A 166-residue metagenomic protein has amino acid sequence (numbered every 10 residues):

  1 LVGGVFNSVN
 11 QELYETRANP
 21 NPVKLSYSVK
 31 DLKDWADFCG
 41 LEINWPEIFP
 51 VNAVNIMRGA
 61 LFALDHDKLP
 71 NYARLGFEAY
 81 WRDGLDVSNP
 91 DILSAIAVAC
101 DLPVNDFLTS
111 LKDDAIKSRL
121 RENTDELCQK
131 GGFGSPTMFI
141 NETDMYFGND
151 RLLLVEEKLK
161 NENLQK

Functional and structural regions predicted by a protein language model:
L1-Y80: Structural alpha/beta surface segment adjacent to cysteine/selenocysteine redox centers across thiol/disulfide enzymes
L75-K166: C-terminal cap of thioredoxin/glutaredoxin-like
